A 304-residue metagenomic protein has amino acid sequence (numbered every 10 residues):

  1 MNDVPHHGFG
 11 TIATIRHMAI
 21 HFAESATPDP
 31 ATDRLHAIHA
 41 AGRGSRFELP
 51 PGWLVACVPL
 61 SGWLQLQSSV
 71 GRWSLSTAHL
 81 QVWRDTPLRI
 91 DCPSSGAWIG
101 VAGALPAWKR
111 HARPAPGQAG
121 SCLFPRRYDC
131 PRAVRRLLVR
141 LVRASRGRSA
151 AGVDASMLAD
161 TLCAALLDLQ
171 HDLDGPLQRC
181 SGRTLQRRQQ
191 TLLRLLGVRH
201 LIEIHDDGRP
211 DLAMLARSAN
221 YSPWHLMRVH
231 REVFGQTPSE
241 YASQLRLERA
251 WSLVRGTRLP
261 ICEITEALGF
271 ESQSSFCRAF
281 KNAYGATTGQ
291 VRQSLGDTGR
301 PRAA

Functional and structural regions predicted by a protein language model:
D3-A13, H17-F124, G147-G152: N-terminal regulatory/effector-sensing and dimerization cores that precede helix-turn-helix DNA-binding domains
R110-A112, Y241, V291: Residues that scaffold the ATP/ADP-binding catalytic core of kinase and kinase-like folds
A119-A133, A144-G208, L212-A219, E232-E240 (+1 more regions): Short, Lys/Arg-enriched, Trp-marked, Pro/Gly-tolerant hinge/linker segments that flank
L196, H200-M214, Y221, R231-Q273 (+1 more regions): Terminal helix-turn-helix DNA-binding modules in bacterial transcription factors
H225-L226, H230, S275-F276, F280: Short hydrophobic/aromatic patch on the recognition helix
